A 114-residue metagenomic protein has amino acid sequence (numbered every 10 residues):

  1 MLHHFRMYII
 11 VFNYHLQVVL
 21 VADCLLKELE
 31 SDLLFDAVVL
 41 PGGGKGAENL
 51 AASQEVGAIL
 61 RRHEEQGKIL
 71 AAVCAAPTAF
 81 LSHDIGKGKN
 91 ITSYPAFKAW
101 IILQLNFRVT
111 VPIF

Functional and structural regions predicted by a protein language model:
M1-Q66, T78-N90, K98-F114: Extended, subdomain-level signal for the structured scaffold at the beginning of enzyme domains
V73-A75: Short, thiol/selenol-centered motifs that function as redox-active sites or metal-ligating centers
Y94: Active-site-adjacent substrate-recognition loops and nearby beta-strands within hydrolase catalytic domains
